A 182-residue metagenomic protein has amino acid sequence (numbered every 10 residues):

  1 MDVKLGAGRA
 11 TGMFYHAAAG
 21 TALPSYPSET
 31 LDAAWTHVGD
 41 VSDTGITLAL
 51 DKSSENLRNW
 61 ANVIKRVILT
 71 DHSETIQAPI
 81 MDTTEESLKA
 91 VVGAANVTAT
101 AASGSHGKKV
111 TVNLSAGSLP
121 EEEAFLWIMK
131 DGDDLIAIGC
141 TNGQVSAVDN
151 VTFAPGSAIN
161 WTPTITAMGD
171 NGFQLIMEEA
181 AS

Functional and structural regions predicted by a protein language model:
M1-G39: Polar/acidic, low-complexity leader/linker segments enriched in S/T/G and N/D
P27-S28, V38-D40, T47-D51, I136-G143 (+1 more regions): Short amphipathic beta-strand/extended segments with alternating polar/hydrophobic composition
T44, H72-I76, K108, E121-E123: A generic structural signal for short beta-strands and their flanking turns/coil linkers
A49-Q77: Short, solvent-exposed beta-alpha or beta-beta edge segments that form flexible loop/patches at the rim of ligand
V63-R66, W127, N150-F153: Beta-strand-rich interaction surfaces with strong enrichment in secreted/lumenal proteins
R66-L88, G156-N171: Oligomerization/assembly interface segments of phage tail-like spikes and tubes
E86-S87, V92-L135: Short helix-loop boundary/capping segments
L135-S182: Mixed-charge, glycine-accented linear interaction segment located at domain edges/termini
